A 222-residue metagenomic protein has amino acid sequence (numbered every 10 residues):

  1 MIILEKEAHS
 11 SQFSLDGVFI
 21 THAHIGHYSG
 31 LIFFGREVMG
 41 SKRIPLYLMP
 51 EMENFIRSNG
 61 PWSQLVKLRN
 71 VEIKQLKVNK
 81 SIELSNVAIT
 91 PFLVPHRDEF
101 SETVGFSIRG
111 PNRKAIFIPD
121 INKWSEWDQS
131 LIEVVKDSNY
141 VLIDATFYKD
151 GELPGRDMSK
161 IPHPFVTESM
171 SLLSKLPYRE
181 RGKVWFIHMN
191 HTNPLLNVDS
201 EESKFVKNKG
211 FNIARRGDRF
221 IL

Functional and structural regions predicted by a protein language model:
M1-E7, I73-V134, D218-L222: Core dinuclear metal-dependent hydrolase active-site scaffold
M1-Y47, N139: Active-site metal-binding motif and surrounding structural segment of the metallo-beta-lactamase
K6-H9, I32-R36, G60-W62, V104-G105 (+3 more regions): Short, glycine/charged-enriched secondary-structure capping and boundary segments
V18, L46-L48, I116-F117, F186: Structural beta-sheet core signal
H22, L46, I89, F106 (+4 more regions): Divalent metal-coordination and catalytic microenvironments
K42, V66-E72, S85-V87, K207-G210: A short helix-to-beta-strand connector/capping loop
E51-P61: A short, active-site helix/loop in glycosyltransferases that binds the activated sugar's phosphate group
K114, N122-R219: Cap/insert and terminal regions of metallo-dependent hydrolase folds
